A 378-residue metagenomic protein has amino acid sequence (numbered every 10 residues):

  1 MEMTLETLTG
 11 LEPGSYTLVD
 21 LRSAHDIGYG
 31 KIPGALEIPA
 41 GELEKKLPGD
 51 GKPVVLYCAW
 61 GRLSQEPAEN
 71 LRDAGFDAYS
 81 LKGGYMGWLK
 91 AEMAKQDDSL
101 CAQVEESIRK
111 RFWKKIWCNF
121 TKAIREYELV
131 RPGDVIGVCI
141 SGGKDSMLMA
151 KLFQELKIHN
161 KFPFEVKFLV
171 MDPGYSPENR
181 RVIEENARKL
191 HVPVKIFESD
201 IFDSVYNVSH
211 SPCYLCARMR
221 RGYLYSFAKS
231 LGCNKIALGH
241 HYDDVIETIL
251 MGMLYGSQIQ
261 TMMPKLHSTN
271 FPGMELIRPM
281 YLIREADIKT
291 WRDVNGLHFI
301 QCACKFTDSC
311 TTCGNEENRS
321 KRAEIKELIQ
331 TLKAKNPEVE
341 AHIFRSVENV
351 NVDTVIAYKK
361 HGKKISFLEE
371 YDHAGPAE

Functional and structural regions predicted by a protein language model:
M1-T9, P13-T17, A24-P53, A59-K110 (+1 more regions): Rhodanese-like catalytic fold shared by cysteine-dependent sulfurtransferases and DSP/PTP-type phosphatases
R22, L238-Y242, E348: Short, well-ordered beta-to-alpha junction loops that form the rim of enzyme active sites and present histidine/acidic
I27-G28, L89, D203-S209, C310-T311: A short acidic, helix-capping loop that chelates divalent metal ions and anchors anionic groups
E37, S80, F168, I196-E198 (+1 more regions): A structural preference for short, hydrophobic beta-strand core positions in alpha/beta folds
G75-D77, V192, L297: Short phosphate-binding/catalytic loops that engage adenosine nucleotides
D97-M251, Y255-I259, M263, A286-D287 (+2 more regions): ATP-dependent adenylation/nucleotidyltransferase module used to activate substrates
E165-V166, D243-I329: Catalytic subdomain that performs nucleotidyl-dependent activation
L297-E378: The feature marks non-catalytic terminal segments
